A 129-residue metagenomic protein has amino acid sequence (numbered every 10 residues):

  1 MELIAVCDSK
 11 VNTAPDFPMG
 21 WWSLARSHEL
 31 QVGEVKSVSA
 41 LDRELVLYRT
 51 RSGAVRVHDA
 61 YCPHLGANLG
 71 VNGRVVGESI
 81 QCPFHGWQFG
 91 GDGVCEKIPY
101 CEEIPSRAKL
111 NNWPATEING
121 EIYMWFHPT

Functional and structural regions predicted by a protein language model:
M1-E44: Zn-dependent metallo-beta-lactamase
R26-T129: Rieske [2Fe-2S] iron-sulfur-binding domain
